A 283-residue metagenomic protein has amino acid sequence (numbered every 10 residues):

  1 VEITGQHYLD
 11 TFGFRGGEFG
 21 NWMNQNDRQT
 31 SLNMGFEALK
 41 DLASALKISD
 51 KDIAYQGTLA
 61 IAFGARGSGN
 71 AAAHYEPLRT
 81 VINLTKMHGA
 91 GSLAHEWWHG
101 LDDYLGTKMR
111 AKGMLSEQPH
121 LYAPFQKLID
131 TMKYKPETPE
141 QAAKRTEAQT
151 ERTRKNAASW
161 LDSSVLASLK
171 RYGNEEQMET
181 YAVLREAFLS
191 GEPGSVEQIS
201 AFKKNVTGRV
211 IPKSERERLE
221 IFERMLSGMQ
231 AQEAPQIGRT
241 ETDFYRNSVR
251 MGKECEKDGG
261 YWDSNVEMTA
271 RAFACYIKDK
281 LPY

Functional and structural regions predicted by a protein language model:
V1-D27, I48-Y283: Active-site-flanking segments in enzyme catalytic domains
D27, S31, G35-A38: Active-site acidic/histidine clusters and adjacent loop/turn architecture that either coordinate catalytic ions
L42: Divalent metal-coordination and catalytic microenvironments
